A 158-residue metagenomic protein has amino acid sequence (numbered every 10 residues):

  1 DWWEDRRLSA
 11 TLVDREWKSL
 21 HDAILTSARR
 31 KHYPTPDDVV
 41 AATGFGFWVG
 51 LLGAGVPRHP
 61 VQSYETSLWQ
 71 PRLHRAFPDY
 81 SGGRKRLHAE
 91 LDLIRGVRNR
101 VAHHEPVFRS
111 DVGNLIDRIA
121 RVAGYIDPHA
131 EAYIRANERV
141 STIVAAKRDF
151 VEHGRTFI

Functional and structural regions predicted by a protein language model:
D1-G113, D117-I158: Amphipathic alpha-helical interface elements
